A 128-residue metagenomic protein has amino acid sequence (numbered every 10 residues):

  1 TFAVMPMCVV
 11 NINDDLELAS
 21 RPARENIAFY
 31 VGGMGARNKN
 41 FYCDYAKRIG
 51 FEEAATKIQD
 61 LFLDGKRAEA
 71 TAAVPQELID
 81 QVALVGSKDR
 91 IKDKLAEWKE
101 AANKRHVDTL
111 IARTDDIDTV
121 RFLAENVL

Functional and structural regions predicted by a protein language model:
T1-L128: Active-site-adjacent structural elements that line small-molecule/cofactor binding pockets in enzymes
